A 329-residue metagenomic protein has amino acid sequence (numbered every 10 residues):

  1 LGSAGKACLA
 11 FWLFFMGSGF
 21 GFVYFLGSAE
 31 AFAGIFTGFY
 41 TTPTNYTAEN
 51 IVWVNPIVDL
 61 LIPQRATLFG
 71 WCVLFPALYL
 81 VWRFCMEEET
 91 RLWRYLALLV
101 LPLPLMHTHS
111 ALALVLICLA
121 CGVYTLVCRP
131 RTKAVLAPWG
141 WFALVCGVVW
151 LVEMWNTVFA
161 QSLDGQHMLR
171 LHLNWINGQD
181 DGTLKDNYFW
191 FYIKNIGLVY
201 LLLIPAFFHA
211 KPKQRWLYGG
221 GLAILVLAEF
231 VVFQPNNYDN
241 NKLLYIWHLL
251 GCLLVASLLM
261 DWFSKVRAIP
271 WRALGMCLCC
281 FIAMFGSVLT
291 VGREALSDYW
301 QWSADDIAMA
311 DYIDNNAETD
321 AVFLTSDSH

Functional and structural regions predicted by a protein language model:
G2-I51, M86-E88, I269-M276: Transmembrane-helix signature of polytopic, membrane-embedded enzymes that assemble or transfer cell-envelope glycans
V58-L61, L80, W93-T108: Membrane-interface alpha helices of multi-pass inner-membrane proteins
T67, L112-L114, N236-S264: Hydrophobic/aromatic-rich transmembrane helices and adjacent perimembrane loops
P76-F84, I117-T125, R129, K194-R215 (+1 more regions): Hydrophobic, aromatic-rich transmembrane alpha-helices and their immediate juxtamembrane boundary segments
V81, M86-E88, L96, A113-L144: Perimembrane helix-loop-helix junctions
R91-P102, I117, A137-L144, A210-V232 (+1 more regions): Transmembrane alpha-helix segments characteristic of polytopic inner-membrane glycan-assembly/cell-envelope
A137-W150, D261-V291: Signature aromatic-anchored transmembrane alpha helix within multi-pass, membrane-resident enzymes that catalyze glycan
W271-H329: Extracytoplasmic
